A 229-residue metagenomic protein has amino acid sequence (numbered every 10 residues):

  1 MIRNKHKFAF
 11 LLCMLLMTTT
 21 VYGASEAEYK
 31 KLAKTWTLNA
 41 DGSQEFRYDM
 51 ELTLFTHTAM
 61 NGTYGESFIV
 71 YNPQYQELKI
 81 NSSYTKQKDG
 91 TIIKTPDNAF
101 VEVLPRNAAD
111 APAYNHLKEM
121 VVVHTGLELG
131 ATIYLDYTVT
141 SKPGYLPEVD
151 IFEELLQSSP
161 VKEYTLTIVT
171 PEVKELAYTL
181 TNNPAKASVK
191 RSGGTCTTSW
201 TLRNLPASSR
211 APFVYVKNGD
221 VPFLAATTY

Functional and structural regions predicted by a protein language model:
M1-F10: Bacterial N-terminal signal peptides that target proteins for export
N4, T20-Y22: Serine/threonine-rich, low-complexity intrinsically disordered segments
A9-T19: Bacterial N-terminal signal peptides
G23-T165, S199: Lumenal/extracellular ectodomains and adaptor appendage modules of the eukaryotic vesicle/secretory system
T140-F152, L156-S158, T165-Y229: Secretory-pathway-linked proteins and extracytosolic
